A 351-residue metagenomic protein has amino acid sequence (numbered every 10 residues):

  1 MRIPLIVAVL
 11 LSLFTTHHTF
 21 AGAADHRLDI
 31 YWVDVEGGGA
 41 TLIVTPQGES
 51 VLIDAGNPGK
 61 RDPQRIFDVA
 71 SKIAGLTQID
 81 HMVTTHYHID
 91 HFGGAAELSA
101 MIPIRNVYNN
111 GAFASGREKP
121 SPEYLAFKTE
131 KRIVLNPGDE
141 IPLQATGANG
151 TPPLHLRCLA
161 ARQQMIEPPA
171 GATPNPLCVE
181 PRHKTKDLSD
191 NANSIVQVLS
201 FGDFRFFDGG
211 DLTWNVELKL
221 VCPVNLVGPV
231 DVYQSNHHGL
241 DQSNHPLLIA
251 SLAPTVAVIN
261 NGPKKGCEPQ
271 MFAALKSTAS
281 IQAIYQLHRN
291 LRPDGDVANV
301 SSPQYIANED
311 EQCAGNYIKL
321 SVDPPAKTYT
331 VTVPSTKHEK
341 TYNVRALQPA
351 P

Functional and structural regions predicted by a protein language model:
R2-I3, H18-P351: Non-globular, low-confidence helical/coil segments that flank catalytic cores
P4-H17: Bacterial N-terminal signal peptides
